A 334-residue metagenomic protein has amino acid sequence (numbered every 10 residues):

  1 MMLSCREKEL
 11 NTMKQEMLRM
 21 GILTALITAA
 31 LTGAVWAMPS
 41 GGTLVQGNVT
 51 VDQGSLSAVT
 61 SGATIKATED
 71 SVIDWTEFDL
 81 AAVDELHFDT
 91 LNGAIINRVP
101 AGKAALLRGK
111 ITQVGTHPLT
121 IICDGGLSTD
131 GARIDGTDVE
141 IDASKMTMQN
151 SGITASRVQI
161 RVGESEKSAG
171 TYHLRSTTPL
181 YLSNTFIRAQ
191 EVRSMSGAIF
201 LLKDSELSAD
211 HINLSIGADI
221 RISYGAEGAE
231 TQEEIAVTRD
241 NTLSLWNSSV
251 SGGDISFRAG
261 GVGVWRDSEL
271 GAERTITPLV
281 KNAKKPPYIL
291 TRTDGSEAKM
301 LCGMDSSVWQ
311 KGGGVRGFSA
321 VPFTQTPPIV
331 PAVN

Functional and structural regions predicted by a protein language model:
M1-E16: Short, Lys/Arg-enriched N-terminal segments with co-localized hydrophobic residues within the first ~10-30 amino acids
K14, I22, I27, A34-R188 (+12 more regions): Solvent-exposed adhesion/ligand-recognition segments of exported proteins
T275: Cysteine-dependent hydrolase recognition
